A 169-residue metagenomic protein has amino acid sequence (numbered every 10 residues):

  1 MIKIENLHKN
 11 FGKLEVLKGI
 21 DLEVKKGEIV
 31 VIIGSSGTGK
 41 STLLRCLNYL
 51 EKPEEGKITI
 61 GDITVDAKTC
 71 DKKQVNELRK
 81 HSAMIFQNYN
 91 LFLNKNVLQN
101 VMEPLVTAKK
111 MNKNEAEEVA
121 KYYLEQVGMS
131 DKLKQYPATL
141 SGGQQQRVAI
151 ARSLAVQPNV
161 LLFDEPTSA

Functional and structural regions predicted by a protein language model:
N48: Helix-to-loop junction immediately C-terminal to a conserved catalytic motif
G56-A67: Conserved ABC transporter NBD signature motif
V65-A83, K113: ABC ATPase NBD coupling module
K95-E103: Short coil-to-helix segment of the ABC ATPase nucleotide-binding domain corresponding to the Q-loop/switch region
Y136-L140, Q144: Conserved ABC ATPase signature
A155-N159: A short, proline-enriched helix->beta-strand linker immediately N-terminal to the Walker B motif in ABC-type P-loop
L161-D164: Catalytic Walker B motif of ABC-type/P-loop ATPase nucleotide-binding domains
